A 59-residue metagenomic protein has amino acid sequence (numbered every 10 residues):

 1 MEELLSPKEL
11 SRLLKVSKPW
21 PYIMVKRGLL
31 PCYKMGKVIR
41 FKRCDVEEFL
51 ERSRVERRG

Functional and structural regions predicted by a protein language model:
M1-W20: Polyanion-binding surface elements
E2-E3, R27, V38: Helix-turn-helix/winged-helix DNA-binding modules
K26-R27, E51: Residue-level detection of the helix-turn-helix DNA-binding "recognition helix"
R27-Y33: Short, solvent-exposed alpha-helical "recognition" segments
Y33-I39: Short Lys/Arg-enriched helix C-cap and helix-to-coil transition segments that create basic nucleic-acid-contact patches
C44-G59: A short, Lys/Arg-enriched interface patch at domain edges and termini
